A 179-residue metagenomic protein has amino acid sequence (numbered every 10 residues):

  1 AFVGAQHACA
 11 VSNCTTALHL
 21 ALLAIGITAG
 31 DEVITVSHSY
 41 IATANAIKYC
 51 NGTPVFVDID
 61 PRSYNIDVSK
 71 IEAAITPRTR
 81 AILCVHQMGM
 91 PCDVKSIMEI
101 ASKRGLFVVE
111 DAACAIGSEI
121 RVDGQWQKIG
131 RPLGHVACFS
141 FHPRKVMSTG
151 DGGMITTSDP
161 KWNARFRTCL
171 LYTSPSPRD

Functional and structural regions predicted by a protein language model:
A1-A21, T35-S39, V57: Short loop-beta-helix segment that forms the pyridoxal 5′-phosphate
L23-E119, G124: PLP-dependent aminotransferase-like
E110-M147: Conserved active-site segment immediately N-terminal to the catalytic lysine that forms the internal aldimine
P132-T168: Active-site PLP attachment segment
Y172-D179: Conserved small/polar residues in nucleotide/adenosyl-binding loops
